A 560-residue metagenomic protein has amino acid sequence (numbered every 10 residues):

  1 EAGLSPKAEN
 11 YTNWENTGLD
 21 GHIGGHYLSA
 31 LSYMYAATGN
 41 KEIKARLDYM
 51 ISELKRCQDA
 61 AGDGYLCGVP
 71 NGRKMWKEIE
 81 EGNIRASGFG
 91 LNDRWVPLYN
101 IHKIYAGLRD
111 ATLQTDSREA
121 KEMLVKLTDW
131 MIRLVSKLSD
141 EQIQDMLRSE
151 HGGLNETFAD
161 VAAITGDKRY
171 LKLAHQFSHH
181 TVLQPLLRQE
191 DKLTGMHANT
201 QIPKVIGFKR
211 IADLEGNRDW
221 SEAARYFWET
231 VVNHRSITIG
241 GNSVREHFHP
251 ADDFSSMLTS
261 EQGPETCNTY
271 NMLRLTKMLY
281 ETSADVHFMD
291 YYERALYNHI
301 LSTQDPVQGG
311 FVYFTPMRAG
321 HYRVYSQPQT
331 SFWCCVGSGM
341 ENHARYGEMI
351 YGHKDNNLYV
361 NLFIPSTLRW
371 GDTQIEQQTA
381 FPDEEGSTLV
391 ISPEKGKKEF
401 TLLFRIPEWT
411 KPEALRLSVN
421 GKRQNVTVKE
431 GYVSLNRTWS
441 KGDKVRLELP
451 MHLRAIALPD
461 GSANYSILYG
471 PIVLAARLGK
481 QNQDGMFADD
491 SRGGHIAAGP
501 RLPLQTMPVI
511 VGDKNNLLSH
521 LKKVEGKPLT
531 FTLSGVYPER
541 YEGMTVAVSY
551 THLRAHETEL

Functional and structural regions predicted by a protein language model:
E1-E9, R46-G64, E122-S139, R169-Q189 (+2 more regions): Long, well-ordered core segments of solenoidal/helical folds
E1-K41, A45, W76-Q114, H151-R169 (+4 more regions): Aromatic (Trp/Tyr) and acidic
E53, C57, R73-E78: Blade-loop segments of beta-propeller domains
E81-R85, N92-W95, L127-Q142: Asp-box/WD-like beta-propeller blade repeats and closely related beta-sheet repeat scaffolds
Q142-S149: Cytochrome P450
A224, M289-N298, T303-K395, V419 (+5 more regions): C-terminal beta-rich recognition modules with glycine/proline-rich loops and embedded aromatic residues
P407-W409, V419-Q424: Change "in extracellular beta-sheet-rich domains … of secreted and cell-surface proteins" to "in beta-sheet-rich domains
G431-V433: Short strand-edge motifs at loop-to-beta-strand transitions and within beta-strands of extracellular beta-rich domains
